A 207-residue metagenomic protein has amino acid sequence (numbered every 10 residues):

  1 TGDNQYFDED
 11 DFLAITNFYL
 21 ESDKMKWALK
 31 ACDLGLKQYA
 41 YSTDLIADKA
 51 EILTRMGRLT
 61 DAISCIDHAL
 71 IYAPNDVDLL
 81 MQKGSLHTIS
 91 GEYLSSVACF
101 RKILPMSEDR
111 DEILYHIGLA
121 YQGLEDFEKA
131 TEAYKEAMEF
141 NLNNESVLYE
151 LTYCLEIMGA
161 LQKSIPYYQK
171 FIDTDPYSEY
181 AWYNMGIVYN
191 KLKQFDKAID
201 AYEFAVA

Functional and structural regions predicted by a protein language model:
Y6-N17: Amphipathic alpha-helical repeat scaffolds of TPR domains
Q38-Y39, I71-A73, P105-S107, F140 (+2 more regions): Structural marker of alpha-solenoid helical repeat scaffolds
